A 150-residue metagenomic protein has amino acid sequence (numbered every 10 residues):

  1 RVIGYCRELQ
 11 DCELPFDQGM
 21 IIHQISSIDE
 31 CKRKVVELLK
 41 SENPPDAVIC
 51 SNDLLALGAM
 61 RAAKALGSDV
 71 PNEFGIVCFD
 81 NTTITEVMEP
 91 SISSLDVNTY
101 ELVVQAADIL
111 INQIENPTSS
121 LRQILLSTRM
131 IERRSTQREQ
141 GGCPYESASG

Functional and structural regions predicted by a protein language model:
R1-G150: Bacterial carbohydrate/catabolite-sensing allosteric modules
